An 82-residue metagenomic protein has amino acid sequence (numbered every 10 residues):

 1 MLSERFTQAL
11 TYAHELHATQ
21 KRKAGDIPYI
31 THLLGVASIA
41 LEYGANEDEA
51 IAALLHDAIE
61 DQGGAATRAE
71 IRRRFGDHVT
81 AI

Functional and structural regions predicted by a protein language model:
M1-I82: Active-site helical microenvironments for divalent-metal-assisted chemistry
